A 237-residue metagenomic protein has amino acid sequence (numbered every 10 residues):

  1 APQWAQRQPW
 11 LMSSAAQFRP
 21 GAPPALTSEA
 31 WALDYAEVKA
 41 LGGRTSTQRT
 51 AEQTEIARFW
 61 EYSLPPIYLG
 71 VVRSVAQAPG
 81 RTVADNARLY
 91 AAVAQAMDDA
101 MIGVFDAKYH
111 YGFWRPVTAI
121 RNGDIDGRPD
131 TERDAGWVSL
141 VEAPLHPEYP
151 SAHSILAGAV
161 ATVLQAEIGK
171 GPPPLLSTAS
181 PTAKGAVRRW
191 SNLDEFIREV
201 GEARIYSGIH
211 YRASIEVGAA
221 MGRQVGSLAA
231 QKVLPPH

Functional and structural regions predicted by a protein language model:
A1-H237: Acidic/polar surface patches and capping/hinge elements
